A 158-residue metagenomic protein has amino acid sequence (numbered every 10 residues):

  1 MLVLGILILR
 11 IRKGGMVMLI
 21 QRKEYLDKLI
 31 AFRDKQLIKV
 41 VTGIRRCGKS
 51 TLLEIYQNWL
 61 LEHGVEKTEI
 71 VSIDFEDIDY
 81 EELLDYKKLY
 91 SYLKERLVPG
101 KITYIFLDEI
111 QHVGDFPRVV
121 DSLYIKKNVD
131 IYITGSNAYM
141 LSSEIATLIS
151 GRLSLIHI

Functional and structural regions predicted by a protein language model:
M1-H157: Phosphate-binding site recognition
